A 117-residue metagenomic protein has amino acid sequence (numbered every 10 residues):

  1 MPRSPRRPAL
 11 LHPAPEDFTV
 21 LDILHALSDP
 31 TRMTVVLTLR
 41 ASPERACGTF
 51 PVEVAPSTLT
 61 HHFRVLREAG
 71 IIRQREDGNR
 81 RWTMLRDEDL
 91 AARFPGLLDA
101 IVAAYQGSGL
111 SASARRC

Functional and structural regions predicted by a protein language model:
P2-T19, A41, R86-C117: Amphipathic alpha-helical dimerization/coiled-coil segments that flank or bridge DNA-binding/regulatory modules
R6-R7, M33, F63-R67, T83: Short amphipathic alpha-helical surface micro-motifs
A9-H12, L21, V36, I71: Hydrophobic alpha-helical segments with strong N-terminal bias
F18-A55, D77, R81-D89: N-terminal helix-turn-helix DNA-binding core of bacterial DNA-binding proteins
A46-C47, H61, I101, A112: Secondary-structure transition/capping residues
G48-I71: Canonical helix-turn-helix DNA-binding module
V52, F63-R64, G78, F94 (+1 more regions): Short alpha-helix boundary/capping motifs
Q74: Short beta-strand "wing" residues that participate in macromolecule-binding interfaces
